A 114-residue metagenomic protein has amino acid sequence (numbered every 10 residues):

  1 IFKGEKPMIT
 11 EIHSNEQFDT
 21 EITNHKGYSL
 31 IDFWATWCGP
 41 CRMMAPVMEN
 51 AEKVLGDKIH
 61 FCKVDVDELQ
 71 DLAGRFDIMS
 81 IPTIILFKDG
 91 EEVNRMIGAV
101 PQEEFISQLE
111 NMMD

Functional and structural regions predicted by a protein language model:
I1-P7: Short, Lys/Arg-enriched N-terminal segments with co-localized hydrophobic residues within the first ~10-30 amino acids
M8, W34, H60-C62: Conserved Rossmann-like nucleotide-binding pocket used by diverse enzymes that bind dinucleotide cofactors
E11-Y28, Q70: A short beta-strand-turn-helix
K26-Y28, A45-V64: Conserved helix-turn-beta segment immediately C-terminal to the redox Cys motif in thioredoxin-like folds
Y28-S29, P82: Alpha/beta-hydrolase fold active-site loops
F33-V47: Conserved redox-active cysteine motifs that mediate thiol-disulfide chemistry, especially di-cysteine Cys-X(1-2)-Cys
Q70, F76-I85: Structural micro-motif
K88-D114: Non-catalytic, surface beta->alpha helical segment in thiol-disulfide oxidoreductase systems
